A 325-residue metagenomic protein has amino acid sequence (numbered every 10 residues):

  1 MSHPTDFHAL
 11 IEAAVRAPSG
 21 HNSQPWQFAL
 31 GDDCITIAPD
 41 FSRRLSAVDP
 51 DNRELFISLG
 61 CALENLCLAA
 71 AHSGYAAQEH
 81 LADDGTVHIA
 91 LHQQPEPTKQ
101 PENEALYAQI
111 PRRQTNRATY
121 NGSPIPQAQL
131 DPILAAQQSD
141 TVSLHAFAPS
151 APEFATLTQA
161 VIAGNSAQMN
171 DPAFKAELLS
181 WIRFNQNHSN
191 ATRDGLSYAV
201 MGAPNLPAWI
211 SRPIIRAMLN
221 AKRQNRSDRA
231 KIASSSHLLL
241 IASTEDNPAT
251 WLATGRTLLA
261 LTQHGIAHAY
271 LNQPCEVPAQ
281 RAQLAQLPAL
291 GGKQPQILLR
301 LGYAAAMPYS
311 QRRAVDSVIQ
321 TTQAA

Functional and structural regions predicted by a protein language model:
M1-A325: Acidic, surface-exposed loops and disordered segments
